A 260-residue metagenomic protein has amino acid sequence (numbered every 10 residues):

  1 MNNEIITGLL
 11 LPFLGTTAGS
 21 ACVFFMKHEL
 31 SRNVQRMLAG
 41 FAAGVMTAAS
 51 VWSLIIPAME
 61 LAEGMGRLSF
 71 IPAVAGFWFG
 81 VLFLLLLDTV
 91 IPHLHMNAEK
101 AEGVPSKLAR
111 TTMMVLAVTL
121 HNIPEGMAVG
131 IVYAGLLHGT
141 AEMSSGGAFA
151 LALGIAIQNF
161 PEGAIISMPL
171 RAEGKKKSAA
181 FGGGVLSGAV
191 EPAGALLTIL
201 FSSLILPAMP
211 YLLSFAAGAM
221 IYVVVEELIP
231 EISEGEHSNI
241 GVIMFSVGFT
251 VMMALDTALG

Functional and structural regions predicted by a protein language model:
M1-G260: Intrinsically disordered, metal-sensing/regulatory segments
